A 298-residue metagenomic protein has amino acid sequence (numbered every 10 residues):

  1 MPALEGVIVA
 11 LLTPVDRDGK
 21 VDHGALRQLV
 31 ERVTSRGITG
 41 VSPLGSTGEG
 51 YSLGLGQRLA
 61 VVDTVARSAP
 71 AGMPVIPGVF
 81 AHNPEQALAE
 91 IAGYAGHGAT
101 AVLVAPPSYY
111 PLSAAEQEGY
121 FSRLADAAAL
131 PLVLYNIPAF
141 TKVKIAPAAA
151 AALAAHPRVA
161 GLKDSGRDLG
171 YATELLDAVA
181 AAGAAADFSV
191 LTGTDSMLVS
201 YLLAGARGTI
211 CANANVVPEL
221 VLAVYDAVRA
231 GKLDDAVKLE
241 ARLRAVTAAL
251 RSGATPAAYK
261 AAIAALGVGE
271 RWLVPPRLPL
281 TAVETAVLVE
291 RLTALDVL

Functional and structural regions predicted by a protein language model:
P2-K144: Active-site beta->alpha loop and helix N-cap motifs at the rims of alpha/beta catalytic domains
A3-L12, R32, R36-I38, L203-A206 (+1 more regions): C-terminal alpha-helical cap/extension of soluble enzyme domains
P14-R17, L53-L55, P111, A139-P147 (+6 more regions): Generic structural "secondary-structure junction" signal
G19, V61, G93, G166-R167 (+3 more regions): Hydrophobic side chains within alpha-helical segments
L26, R58, V62, A87 (+7 more regions): A general structural signal for well-ordered alpha-helical segments in protein cores
R36, A60, T64-S68, G93 (+9 more regions): Alpha-helical structural signal in soluble globular domains
G72-M73, P131, A160, A182 (+1 more regions): Secondary-structure boundary/capping positions in well-ordered alpha/beta enzyme cores
D126, P138-R251: Catalytic alpha/beta core domains of metabolic enzymes, predominantly
